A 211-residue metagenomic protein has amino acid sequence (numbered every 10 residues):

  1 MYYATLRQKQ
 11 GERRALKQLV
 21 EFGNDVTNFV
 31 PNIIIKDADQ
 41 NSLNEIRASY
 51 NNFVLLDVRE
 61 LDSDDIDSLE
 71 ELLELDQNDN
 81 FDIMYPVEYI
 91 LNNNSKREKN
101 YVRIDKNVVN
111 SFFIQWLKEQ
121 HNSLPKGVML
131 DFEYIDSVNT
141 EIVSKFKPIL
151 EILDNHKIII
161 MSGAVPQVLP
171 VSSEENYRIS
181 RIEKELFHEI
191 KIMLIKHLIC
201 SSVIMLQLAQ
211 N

Functional and structural regions predicted by a protein language model:
Y2-N93, R97-K99: An N-terminal, globular interaction/scaffold subdomain
E70-Q210: Eukaryote-skewed repeat-based solenoidal scaffolds used as protein-protein interaction platforms, primarily
